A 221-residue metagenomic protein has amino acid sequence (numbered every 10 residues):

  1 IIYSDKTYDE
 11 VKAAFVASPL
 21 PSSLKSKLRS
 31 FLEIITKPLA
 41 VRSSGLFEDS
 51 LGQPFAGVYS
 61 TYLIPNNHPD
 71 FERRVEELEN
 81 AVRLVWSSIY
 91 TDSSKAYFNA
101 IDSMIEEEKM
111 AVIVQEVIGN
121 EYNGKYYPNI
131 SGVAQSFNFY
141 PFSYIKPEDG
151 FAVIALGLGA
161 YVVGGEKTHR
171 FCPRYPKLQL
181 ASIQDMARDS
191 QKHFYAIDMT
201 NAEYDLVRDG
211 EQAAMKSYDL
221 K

Functional and structural regions predicted by a protein language model:
I1-A13: Extended, well-ordered alpha-helical scaffold/bundle regions in very large, multi-domain proteins
F15-K221: Conserved mixed alpha/beta core segments that line enzyme active sites in large multi-domain catalysts
